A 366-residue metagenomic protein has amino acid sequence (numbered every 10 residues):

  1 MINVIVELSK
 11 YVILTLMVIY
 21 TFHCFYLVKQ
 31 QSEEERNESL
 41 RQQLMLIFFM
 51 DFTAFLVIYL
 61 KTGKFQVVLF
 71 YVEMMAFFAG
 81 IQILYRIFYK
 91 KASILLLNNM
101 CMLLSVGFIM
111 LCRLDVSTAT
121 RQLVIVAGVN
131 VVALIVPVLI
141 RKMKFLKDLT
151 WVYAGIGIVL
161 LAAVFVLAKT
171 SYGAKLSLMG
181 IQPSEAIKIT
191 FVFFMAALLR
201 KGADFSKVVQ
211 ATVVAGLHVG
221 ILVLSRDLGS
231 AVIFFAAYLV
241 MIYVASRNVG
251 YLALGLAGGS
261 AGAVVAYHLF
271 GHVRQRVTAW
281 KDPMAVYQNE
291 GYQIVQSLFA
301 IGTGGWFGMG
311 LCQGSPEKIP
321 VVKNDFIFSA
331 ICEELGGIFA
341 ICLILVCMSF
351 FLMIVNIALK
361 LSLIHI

Functional and structural regions predicted by a protein language model:
M1-M17: Hydrophobic transmembrane alpha-helical segments in integral membrane proteins
I19-F25, Q82-I83: Alpha-helical transmembrane segments
F22-S39: Membrane-interface helix-loop junction between the first two transmembrane segments
R41-I47: Select subsegments of transmembrane alpha-helices in polytopic membrane proteins, especially boundary-proximal
K64-E290, S329, E333-L335, F339-L363: Hydrophobic alpha-helical transmembrane segments of multi-pass inner membrane proteins, especially in bacterial systems
I301-I338, A358: Long extracytoplasmic/lumenal interhelical loops at the membrane interface of multi-pass membrane proteins
